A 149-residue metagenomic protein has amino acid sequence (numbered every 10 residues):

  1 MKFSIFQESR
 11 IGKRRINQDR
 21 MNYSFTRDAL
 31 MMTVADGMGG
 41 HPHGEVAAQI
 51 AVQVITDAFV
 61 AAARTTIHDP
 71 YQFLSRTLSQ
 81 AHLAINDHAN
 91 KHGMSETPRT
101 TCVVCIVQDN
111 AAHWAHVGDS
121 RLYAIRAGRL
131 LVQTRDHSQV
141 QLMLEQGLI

Functional and structural regions predicted by a protein language model:
M1-I149: PP2C/PPM-type serine/threonine phosphatase catalytic domain
